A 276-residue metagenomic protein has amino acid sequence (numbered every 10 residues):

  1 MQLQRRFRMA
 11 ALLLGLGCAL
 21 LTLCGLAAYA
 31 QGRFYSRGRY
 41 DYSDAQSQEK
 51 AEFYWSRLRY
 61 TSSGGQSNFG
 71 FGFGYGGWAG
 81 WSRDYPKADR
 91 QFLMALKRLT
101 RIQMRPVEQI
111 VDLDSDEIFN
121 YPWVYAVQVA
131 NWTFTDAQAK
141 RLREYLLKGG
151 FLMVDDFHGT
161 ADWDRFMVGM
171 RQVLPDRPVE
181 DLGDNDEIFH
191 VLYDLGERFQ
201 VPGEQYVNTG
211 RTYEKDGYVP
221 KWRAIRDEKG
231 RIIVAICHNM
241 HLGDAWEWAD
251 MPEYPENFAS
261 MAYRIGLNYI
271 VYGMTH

Functional and structural regions predicted by a protein language model:
M1-M9: N-terminal secretory signal peptides that target proteins for export/translocation
A11-G25: Bacterial N-terminal signal peptides
A28-W123, V129-A130, H241-D244, W248-H276: Aromatic-Pro/Gly-enriched surface loop or interdomain linker that acts as a lid/target-recognition segment
S36-R39, S63-G70, D162-G243, E247-W248 (+3 more regions): An acidic, glycine-rich "communication" segment
W55, I118-W163: Short alpha-beta junction capping motif
D89-L93, A139, R143, W163-M167 (+1 more regions): Extracytoplasmic/secreted envelope proteins and their assembly/folding machinery, especially bacterial periplasmic
T100, G150, M170-R177, G273: A generic secondary-structure signal for well-formed alpha-helical elements
I102-D112, V154-G159, R177-N185: Surface-exposed patches in mature extracellular/periplasmic domains of secreted proteins
